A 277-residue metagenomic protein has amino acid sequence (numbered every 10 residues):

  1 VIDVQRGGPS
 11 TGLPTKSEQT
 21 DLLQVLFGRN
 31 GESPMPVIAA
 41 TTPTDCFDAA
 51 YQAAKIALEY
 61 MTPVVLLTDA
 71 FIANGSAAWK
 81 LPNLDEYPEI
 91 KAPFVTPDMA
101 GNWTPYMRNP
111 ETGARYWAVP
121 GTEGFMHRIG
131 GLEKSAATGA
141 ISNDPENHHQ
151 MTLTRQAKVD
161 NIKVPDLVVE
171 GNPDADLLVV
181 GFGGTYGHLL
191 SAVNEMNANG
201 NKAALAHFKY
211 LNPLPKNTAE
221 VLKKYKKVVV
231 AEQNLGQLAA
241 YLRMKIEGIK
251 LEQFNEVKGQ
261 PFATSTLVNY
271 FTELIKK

Functional and structural regions predicted by a protein language model:
V1-D3, P34-M35, M61-L67: Acidic/polar loop patches that form or flank catalytic/metal-binding clefts of enzymes that bind anionic ligands
V1-E32: Flexible glycine/proline-rich, aromatic-decorated loop/lid segments
T20-L22, A40, A50: Short secondary-structure boundary micro-motifs
E32-A39, D174-L177: Glycine- and acidic
M35-T41, N201-A206: Short, basic, glycine/proline-bearing loop/turn elements
A49, A54-K277: Flexible, low-complexity linker and terminal segments
